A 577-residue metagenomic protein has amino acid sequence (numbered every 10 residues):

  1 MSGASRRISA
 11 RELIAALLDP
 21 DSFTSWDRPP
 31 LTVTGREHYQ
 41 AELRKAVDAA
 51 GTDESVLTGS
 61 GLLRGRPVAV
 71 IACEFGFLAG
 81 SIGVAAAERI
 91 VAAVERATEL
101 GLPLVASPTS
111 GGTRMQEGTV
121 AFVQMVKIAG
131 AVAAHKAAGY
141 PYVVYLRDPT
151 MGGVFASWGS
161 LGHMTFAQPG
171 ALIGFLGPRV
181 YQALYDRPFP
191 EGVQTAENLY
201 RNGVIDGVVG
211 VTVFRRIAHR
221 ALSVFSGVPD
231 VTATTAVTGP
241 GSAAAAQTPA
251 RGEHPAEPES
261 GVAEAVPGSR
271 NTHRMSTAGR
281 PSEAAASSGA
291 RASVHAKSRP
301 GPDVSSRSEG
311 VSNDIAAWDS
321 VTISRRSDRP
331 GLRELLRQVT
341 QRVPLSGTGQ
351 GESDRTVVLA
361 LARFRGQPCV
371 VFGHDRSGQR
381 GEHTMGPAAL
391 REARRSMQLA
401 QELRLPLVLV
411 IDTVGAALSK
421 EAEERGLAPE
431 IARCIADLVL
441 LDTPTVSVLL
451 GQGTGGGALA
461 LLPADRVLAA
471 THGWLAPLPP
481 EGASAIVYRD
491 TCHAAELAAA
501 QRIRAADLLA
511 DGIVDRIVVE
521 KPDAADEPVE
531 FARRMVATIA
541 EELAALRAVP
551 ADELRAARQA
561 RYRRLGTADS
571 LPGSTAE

Functional and structural regions predicted by a protein language model:
M1-V143, P149, L161, Q168 (+4 more regions): Terminal-region recognition feature
M151-W158, G174-F175: Glycine-rich anion-binding loops of enzyme active sites
I173-L184, A476-P479, A483-A485: Nucleotide-binding motor/catalytic cores of P-loop/tubulin-like NTPases across gene-expression machines
Y185-D186, T384, E424-R425, T491-C492: Short glycine-enriched, charge-decorated loop/helix-capping segments at active-site entrances that position
Y488-E496: Extended, non-catalytic structural segments that build the interaction scaffolds of large macromolecular assemblies
